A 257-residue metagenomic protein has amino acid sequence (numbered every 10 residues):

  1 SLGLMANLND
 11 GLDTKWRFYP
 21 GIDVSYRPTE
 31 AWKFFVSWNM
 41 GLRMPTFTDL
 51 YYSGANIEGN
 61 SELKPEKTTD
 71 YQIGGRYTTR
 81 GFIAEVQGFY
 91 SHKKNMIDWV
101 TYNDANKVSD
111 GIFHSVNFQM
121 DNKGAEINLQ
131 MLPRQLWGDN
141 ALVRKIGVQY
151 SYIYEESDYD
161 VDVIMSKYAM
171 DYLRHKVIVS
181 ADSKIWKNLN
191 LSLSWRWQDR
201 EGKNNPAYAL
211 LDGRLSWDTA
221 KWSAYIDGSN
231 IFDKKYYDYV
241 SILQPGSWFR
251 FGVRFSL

Functional and structural regions predicted by a protein language model:
S1-G11, R17-G21: Surface-exposed extracellular loop regions of Gram-negative outer-membrane beta-barrel proteins
L4-D10, W38-M44, Y51-S53, T79 (+7 more regions): Transmembrane beta-strands of outer-membrane beta-barrel pores
L12-D13, R27, W32-K33, M40-K94 (+4 more regions): Outer-membrane beta-barrel signature, preferentially recognizing the C-terminal barrel domain of Gram-negative
L12-F18, F47-G54, S61, M96-D104 (+5 more regions): Outer-membrane beta-barrel translocator domains and adjoining extracellular loop/strand segments of Gram-negative
G21-D23, E62, Q72-R76, E85-Q87 (+7 more regions): Outer-membrane beta-barrel architecture
S25-R27, A31, E66, R76-R80 (+8 more regions): Structural signature of outer-membrane beta-barrel channels/translocons
F34-S37, T69, R144-I146, M165-L257: Conserved C-terminal beta-signal and adjacent last beta-strands/turns of outer-membrane beta-barrel proteins
G88-H92, H114-R200: Gram-negative outer-membrane beta-barrel transporters
